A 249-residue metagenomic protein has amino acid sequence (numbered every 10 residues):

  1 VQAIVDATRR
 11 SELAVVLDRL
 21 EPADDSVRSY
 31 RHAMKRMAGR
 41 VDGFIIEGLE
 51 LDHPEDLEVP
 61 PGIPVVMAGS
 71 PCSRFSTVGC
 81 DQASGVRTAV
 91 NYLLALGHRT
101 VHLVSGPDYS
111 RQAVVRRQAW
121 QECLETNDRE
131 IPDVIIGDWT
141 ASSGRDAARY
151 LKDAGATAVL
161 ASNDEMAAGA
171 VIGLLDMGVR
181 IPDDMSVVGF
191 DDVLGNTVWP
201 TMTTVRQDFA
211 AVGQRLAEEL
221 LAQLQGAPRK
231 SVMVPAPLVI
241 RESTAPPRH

Functional and structural regions predicted by a protein language model:
V1, Y92, T100-P107: Short beta-strand segments enriched in small/hydrophobic residues
V1-N91: Alpha-helical recognition/docking segments in bacterial nutrient-uptake and carbohydrate-utilization systems
R10-S11, L124-E130, A154, L175-I181: Short helix-capping segments at alpha-helix termini
L17-R28, E50, V78-T88, V104-A147 (+4 more regions): Hinge/beta->alpha junction and helix N-cap segments in small-molecule ligand-binding domains
M37-A38, L94-G97, K152: Non-catalytic positions within long, well-ordered alpha-helices that form the structural scaffold/packing of enzyme
D42, R99-V101, T157: Short acidic/polar active-site loop segments enriched in Thr and Asp
R99-V101, E130-D133, R180-S186: Short acidic capping loops at alpha-helix termini that bridge into adjacent secondary structure
Y150-H249: Flexible loop/turn connectors
